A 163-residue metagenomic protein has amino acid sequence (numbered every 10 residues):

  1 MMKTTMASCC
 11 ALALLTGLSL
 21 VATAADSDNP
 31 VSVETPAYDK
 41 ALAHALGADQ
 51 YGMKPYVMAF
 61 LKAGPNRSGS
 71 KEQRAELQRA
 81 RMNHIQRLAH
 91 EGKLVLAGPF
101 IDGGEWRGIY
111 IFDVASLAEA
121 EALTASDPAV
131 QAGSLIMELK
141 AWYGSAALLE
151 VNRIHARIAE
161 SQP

Functional and structural regions predicted by a protein language model:
M1-C10: Bacterial N-terminal signal peptides that target proteins for export
C9-S19: Bacterial N-terminal signal peptides
A22-A24: Boundary at the C-terminal end of the N-terminal hydrophobic targeting segment
D26-P163: Conserved, structured core segments of small domains
